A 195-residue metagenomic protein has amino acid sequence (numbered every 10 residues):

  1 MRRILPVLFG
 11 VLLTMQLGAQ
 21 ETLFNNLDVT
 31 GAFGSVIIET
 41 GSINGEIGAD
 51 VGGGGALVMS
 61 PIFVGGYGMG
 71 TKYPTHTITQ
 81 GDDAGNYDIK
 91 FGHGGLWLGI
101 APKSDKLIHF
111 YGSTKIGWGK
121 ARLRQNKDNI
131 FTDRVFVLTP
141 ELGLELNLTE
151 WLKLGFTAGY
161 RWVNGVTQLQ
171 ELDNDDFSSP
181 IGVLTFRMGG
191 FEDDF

Functional and structural regions predicted by a protein language model:
A19-Y67, T185-F195: Short glycine/proline- and aromatic-enriched beta-strand/turn motifs that initiate or cap beta-hairpins
D28-A32, S60-I62, K106-G112, E150-L154 (+1 more regions): Outer-envelope beta-barrel architecture signal
T30-A32, I47-V51, K90-G94, I108 (+2 more regions): Residues that define the transmembrane beta-barrel architecture of outer-membrane proteins
A32-T40, L57, G66-G70, G112-W118 (+3 more regions): Transmembrane beta-barrel strands of outer-membrane/channel proteins
G45, T75-I78, A121-Q125, G165-L169 (+1 more regions): Outer-membrane beta-barrel proteins
G53-G55, L96-L98, G112, P140-L142 (+2 more regions): Membrane-embedded beta-strands of outer-membrane beta-barrel proteins, especially the hydrophobic/small aromatic
P61-L138, L146-L148, M188: Gram-negative (and chloroplast) outer-membrane scaffold detector with strong preference for beta-barrel transmembrane
N147-F195: Predominantly the C-terminal beta-signal and adjacent terminal strand-loop region of outer-membrane beta-barrel
